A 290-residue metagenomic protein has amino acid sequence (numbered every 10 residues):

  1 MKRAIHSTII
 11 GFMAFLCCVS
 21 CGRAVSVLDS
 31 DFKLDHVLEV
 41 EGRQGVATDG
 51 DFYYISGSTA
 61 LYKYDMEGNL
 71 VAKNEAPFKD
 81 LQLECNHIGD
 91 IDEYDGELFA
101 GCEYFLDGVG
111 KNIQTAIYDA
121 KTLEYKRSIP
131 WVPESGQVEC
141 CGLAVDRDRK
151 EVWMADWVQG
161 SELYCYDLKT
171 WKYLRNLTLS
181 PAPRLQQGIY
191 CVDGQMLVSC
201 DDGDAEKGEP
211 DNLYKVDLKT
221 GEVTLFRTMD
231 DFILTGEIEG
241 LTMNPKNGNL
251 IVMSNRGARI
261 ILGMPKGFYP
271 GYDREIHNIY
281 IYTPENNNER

Functional and structural regions predicted by a protein language model:
A24-E41, E75: A short helix->beta-strand "capping" segment at the edge of beta-propeller domains
L34-T59, H87: Beta-strand-rich domains and repeat architectures in extracellular enzymes and scaffolds, especially beta-propellers
V40-A47, Q82-D92, S135-V145, A182-Y190 (+1 more regions): Repeated scaffold domains used in trafficking and secretory/extracellular systems, primarily beta-propellers
G50-D51, D95-G96, D148-K150, D193-Q195 (+1 more regions): Short coil/turn segments that connect the beta-strands within blades of beta-propeller domains
S58, E103-F105, A155-Q159, D201-D204 (+1 more regions): Short loop/turn segments immediately following the C-termini of beta-strands
L61-D65, D107-A116, G160-C165, A205-Y214 (+1 more regions): Structural motif
L70-F105: Blade-loop segments of beta-propeller domains
P181-L218: Loop/turn-rich, solvent-exposed surfaces of beta-rich toroidal or solenoidal domains
